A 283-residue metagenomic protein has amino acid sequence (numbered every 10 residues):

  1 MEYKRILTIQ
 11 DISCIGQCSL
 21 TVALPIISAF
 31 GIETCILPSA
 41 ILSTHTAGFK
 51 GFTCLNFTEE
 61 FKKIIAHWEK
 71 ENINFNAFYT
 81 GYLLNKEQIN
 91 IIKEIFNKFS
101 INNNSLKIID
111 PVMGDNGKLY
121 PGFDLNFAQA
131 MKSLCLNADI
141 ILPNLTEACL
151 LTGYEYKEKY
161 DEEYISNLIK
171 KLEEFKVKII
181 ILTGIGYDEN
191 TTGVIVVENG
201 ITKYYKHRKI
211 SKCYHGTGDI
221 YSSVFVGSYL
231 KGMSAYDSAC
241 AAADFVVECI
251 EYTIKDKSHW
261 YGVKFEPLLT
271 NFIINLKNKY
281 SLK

Functional and structural regions predicted by a protein language model:
E2-I109, M113-P121, E266, T270-K279: Conserved N-terminal subdomain of the carbohydrate kinase-like
C14-I15, T202-H215: Short pre-catalytic strand/loop immediately N-terminal to key active-site residues, enriched for Gly-Thr
I32, A66, K70-I73, N97 (+7 more regions): Generic secondary-structure signature for well-ordered alpha-helical cores
T46-A47, E87, Y154, T191 (+1 more regions): Short Asp/Glu-rich motifs
P121-T202, M233-Y236: Conserved phosphate/ATP/ADP-binding segment of small-molecule kinases
K212-A235, A239: Short, small-residue alpha-helix embedded
Y236-K283: Charged C-terminal helix
